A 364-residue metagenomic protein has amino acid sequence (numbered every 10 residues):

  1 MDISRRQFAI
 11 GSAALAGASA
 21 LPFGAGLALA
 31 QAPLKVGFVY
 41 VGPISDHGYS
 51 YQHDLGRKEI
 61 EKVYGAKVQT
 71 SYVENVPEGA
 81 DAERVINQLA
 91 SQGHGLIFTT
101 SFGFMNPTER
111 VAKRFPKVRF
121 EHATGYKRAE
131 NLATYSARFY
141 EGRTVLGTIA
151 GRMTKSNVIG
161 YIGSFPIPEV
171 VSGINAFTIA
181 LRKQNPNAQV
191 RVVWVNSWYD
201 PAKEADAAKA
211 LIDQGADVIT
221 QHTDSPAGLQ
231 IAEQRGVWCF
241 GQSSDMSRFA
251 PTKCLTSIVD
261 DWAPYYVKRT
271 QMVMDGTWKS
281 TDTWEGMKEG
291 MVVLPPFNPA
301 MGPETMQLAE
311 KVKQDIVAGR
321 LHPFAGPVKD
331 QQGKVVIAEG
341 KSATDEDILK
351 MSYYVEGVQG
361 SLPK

Functional and structural regions predicted by a protein language model:
M1-S19, F23: N-terminal secretory signal peptides and thylakoid transit peptides that target proteins across membranes
I3-R5, L29, Y51: Intrinsically disordered, low-complexity regions enriched for glutamine and histidine
G24-A30: Sec/Tat signal peptide C-region and signal peptidase I cleavage site
Q31-K364: A residue-level marker of the well-folded mature domains of exported/periplasmic proteins
